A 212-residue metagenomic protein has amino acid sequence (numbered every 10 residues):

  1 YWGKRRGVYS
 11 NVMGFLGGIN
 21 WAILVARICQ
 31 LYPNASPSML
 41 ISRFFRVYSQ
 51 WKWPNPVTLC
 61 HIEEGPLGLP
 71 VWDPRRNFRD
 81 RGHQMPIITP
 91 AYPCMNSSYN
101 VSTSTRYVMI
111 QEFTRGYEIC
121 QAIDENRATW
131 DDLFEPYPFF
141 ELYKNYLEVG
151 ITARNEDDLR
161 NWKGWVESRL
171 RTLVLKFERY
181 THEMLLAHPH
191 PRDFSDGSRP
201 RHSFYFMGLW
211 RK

Functional and structural regions predicted by a protein language model:
Y1-K212: Non-catalytic helical "accessory" subdomain of NTase-fold nucleotidyltransferases
